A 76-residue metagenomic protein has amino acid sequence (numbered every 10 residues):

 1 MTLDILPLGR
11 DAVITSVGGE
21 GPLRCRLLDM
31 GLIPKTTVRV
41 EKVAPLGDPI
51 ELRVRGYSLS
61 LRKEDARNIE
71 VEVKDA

Functional and structural regions predicted by a protein language model:
M1-A76: Compact, glycine-rich, soluble single-domain proteins
